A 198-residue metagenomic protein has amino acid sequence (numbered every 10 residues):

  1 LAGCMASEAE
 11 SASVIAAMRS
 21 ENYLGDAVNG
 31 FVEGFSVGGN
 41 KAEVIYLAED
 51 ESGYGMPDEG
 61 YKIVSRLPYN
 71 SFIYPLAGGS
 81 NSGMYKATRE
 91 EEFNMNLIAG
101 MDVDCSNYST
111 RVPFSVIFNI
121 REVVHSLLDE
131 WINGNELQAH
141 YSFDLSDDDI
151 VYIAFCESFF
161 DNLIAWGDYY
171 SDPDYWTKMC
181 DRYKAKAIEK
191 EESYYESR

Functional and structural regions predicted by a protein language model:
L1-R198: A residue-level marker of the well-folded mature domains of exported/periplasmic proteins
